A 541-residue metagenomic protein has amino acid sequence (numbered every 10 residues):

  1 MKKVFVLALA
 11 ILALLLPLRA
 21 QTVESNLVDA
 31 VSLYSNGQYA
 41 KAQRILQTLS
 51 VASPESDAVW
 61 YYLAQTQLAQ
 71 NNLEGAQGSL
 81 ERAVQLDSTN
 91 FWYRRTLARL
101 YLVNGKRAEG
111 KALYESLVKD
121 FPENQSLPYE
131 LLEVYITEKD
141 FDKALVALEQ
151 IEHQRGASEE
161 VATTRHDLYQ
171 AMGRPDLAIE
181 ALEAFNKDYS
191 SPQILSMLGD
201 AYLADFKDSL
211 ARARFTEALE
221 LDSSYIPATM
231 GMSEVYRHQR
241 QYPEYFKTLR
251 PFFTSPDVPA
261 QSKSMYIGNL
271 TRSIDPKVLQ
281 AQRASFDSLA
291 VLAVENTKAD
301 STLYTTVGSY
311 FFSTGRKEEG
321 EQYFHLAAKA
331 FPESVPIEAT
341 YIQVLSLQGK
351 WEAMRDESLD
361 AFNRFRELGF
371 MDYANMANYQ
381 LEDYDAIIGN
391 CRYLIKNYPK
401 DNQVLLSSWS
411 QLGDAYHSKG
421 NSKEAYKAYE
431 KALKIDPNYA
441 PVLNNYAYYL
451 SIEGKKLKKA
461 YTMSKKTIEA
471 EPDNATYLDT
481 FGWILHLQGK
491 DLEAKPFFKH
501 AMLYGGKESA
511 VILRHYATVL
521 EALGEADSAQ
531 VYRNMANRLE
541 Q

Functional and structural regions predicted by a protein language model:
M1-V28, F185: Bacterial Sec-dependent N-terminal signal peptides
Q21-D527, N534-Q541: Alpha-solenoid helical repeat scaffolds
